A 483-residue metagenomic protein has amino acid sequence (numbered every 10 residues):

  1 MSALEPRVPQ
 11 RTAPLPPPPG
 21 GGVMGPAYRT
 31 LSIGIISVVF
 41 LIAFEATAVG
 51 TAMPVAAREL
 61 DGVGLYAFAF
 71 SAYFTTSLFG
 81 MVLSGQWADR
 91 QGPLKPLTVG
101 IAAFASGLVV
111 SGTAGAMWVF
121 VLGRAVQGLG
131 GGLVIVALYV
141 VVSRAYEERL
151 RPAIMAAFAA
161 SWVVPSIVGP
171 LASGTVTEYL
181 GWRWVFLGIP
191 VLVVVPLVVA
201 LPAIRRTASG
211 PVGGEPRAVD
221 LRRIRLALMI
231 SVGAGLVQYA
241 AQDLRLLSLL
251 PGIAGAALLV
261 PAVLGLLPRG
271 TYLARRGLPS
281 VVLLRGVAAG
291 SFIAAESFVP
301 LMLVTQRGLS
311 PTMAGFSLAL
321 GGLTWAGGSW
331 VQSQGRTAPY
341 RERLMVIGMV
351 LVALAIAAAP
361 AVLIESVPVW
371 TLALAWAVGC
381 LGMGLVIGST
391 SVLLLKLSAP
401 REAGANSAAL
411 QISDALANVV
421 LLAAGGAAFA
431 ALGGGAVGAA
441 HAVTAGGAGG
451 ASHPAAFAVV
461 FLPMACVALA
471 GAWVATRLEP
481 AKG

Functional and structural regions predicted by a protein language model:
M1-F44: Cytosolic juxtamembrane N-terminal segment immediately preceding the first transmembrane helix of multi-pass
Y28-T51, F70-A72, F79-L83, L94 (+3 more regions): 12-transmembrane solute porter fold
A52-L78: Extracellular/periplasmic helix-loop-helix junction of adjacent transmembrane segments in MFS-like secondary
P54-A57, Y139-E147, P152, A156 (+5 more regions): Helix-terminus/helix-capping segments at the ends of transmembrane helices and short amphipathic helices
V55, G85-Q86, R90, T175 (+1 more regions): Membrane-interface helix termini in secondary transporters
Y66-F70, G123, I154, F158 (+4 more regions): Hydrophobic positions within alpha-helical transmembrane segments of Major Facilitator Superfamily-type secondary
A88-R217: Helix-loop-helix hairpins in multi-pass membrane proteins, especially solute transporters
E178-R285, S291: Hydrophobic transmembrane-helix bundles of small-molecule transporters
